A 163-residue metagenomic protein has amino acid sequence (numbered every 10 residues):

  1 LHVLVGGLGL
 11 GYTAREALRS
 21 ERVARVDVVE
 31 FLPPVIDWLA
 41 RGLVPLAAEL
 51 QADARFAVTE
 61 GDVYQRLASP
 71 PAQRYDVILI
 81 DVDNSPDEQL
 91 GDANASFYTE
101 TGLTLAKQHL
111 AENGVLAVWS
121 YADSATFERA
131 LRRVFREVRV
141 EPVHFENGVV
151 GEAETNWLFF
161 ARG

Functional and structural regions predicted by a protein language model:
L1-E112, V118-W119, R129, R139 (+3 more regions): The AdoMet/dcAdoMet-binding core of the Class I SAM-like
Y121-D123: Active-site beta-loop-alpha junctions enriched in small/polar residues
T126, N147-G148: Generic structural signal for helix capping and beta-alpha/helix-loop junctions
A161-G163: Active-site beta-strand termini and strand-to-loop segments that position acidic
